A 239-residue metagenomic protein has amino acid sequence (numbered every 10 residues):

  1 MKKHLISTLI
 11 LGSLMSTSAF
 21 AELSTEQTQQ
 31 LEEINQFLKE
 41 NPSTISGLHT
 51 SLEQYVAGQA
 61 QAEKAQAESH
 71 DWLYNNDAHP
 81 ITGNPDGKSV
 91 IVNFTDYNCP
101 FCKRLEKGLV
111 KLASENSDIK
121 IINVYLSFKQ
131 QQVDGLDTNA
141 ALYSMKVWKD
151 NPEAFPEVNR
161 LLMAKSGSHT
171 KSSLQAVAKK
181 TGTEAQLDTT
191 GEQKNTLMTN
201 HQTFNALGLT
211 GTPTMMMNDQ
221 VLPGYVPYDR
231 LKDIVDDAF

Functional and structural regions predicted by a protein language model:
H4-L5, I10-M15, F20-D71: N-terminal targeting signals for export/organelle localization
E22-Q36, V177-F239: C-terminal cap of thioredoxin/glutaredoxin-like
Q30, I34, N41, L48 (+9 more regions): Stable alpha-helical elements in mature extracytoplasmic
W72-S89: A short beta-strand-turn-helix
V92, K103-T181, N205-T210: Structural alpha/beta surface segment adjacent to cysteine/selenocysteine redox centers across thiol/disulfide enzymes
D96-Y97, L126-K129, Q220: Solvent-exposed coil/turn segments that connect beta secondary-structure elements in extracytoplasmic/periplasmic
C99-K103, T214-M216: The canonical Cys-X-X-Cys-His
